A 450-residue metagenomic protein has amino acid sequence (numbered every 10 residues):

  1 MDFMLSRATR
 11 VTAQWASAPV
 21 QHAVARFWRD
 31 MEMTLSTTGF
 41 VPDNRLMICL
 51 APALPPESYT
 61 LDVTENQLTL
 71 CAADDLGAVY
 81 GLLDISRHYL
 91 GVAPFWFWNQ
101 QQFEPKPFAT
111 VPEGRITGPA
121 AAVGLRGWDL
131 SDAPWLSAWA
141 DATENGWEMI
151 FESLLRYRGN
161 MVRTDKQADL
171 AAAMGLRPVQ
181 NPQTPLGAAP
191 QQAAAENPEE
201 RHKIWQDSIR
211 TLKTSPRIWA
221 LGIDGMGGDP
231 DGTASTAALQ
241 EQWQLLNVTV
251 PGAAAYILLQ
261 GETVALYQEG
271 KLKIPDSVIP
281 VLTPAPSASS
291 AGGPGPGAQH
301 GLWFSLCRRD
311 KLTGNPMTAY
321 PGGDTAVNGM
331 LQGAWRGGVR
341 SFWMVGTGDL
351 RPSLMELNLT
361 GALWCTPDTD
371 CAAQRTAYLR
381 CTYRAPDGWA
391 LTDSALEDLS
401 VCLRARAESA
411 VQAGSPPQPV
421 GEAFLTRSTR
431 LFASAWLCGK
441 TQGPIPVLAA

Functional and structural regions predicted by a protein language model:
M1-A120: Contiguous, structured surface segment used for ligand recognition
A13, S17-V24, D75, A140-W147 (+2 more regions): Solvent-exposed, acidic/flexible segments
P19-H22, R26, D30, G77-D84 (+7 more regions): Extracytoplasmic/secreted proteins, especially bacterial periplasmic and envelope-associated proteins
P19-Q21, V79, W135-W139, D310-L312: Short, solvent-exposed loop/turn elements at domain surfaces
R26-T37, D84-V92, S153, Y157 (+5 more regions): Structured segments of extracytoplasmic/periplasmic soluble domains in secreted or envelope-associated proteins
A93-D165, G301: An acidic-aromatic substrate-binding cleft motif
T110, D129-A133, D141-E144, N160-A168 (+1 more regions): Catalytic-core regions of glycoside hydrolase
C371-A450: Catalytic domains of carbohydrate-active enzymes that cleave complex glycans
